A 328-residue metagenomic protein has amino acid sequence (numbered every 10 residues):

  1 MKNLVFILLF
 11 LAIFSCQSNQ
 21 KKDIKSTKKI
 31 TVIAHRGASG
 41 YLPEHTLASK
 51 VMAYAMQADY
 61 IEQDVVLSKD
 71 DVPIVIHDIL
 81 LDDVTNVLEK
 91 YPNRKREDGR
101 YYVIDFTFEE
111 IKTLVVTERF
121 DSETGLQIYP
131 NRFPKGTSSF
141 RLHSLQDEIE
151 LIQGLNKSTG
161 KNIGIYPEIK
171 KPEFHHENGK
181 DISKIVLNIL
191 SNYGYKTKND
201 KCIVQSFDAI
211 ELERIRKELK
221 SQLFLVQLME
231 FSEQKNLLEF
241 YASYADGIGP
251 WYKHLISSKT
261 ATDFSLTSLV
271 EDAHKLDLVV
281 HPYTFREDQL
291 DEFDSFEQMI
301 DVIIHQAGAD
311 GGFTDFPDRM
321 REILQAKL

Functional and structural regions predicted by a protein language model:
L4-I13: Sec-dependent N-terminal signal peptides
C16-L328: Phosphate-group recognition and catalysis centered on beta-loop-alpha active-site segments
